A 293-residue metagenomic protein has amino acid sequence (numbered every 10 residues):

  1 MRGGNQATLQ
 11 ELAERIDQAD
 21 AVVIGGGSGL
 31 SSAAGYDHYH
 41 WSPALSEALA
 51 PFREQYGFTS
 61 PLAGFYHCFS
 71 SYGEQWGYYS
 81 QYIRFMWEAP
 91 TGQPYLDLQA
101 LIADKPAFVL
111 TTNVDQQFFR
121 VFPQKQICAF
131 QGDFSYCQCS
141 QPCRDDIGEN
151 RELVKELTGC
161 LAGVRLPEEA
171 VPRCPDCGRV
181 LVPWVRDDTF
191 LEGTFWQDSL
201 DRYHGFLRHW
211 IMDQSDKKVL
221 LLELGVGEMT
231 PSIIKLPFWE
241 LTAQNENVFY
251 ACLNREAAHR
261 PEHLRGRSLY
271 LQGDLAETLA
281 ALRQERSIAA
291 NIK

Functional and structural regions predicted by a protein language model:
M1-K293: Conserved catalytic alpha/beta core of Sir2/sirtuin-type deacylases, generalized to analogous enzyme cores that bind
